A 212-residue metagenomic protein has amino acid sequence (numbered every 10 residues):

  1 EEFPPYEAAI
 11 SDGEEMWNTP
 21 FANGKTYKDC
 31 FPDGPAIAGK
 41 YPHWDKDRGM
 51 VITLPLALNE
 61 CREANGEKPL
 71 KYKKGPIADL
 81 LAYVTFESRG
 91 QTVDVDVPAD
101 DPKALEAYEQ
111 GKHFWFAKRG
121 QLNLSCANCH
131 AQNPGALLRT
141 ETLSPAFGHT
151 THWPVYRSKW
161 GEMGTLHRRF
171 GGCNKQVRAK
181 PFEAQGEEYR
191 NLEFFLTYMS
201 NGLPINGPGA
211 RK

Functional and structural regions predicted by a protein language model:
E1-A8, N18-D79, F86-G90, D96-V97 (+1 more regions): Electron-transfer interface patches adjacent to heme c in soluble/periplasmic c-type cytochromes and di-/multiheme
A8-A9, E106: An amphipathic alpha-helix/helix-turn recognition signal
T92-Y108: Solvent-exposed, charged amphipathic helical/linker segments at domain boundaries
